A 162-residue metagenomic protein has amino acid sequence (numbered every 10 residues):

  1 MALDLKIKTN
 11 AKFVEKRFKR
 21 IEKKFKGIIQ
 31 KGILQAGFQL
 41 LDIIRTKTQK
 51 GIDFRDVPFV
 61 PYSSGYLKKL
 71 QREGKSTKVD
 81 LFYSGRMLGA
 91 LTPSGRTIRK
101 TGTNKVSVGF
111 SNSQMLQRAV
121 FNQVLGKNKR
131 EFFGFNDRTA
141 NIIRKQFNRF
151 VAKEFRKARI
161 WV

Functional and structural regions predicted by a protein language model:
M1-V162: Short, Lys/Arg-rich flexible segments
